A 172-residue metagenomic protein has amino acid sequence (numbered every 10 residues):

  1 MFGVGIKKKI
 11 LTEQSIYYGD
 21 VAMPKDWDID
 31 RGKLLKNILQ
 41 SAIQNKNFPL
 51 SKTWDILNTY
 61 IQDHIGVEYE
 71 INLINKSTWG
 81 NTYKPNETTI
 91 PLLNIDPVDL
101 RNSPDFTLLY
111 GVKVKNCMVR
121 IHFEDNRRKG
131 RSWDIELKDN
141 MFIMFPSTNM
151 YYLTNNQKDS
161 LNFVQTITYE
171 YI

Functional and structural regions predicted by a protein language model:
M1-I74, T78-W79, T89: Non-heme Fe(II)/2-oxoglutarate
I6-K8, I16-D20, L109, D134 (+2 more regions): Conserved hydrophobic/aromatic beta-strand scaffold that supports enzyme active sites
A22, Y83, G111, T168-E170: Structured loops at beta-to-helix junctions and adjacent beta-edge loops in soluble globular domains
M23, I29-K33, D99, R128 (+1 more regions): Low-complexity, compositionally biased segments
I74, W79-N149, T154, L161: Catalytic core of non-heme Fe(II) oxygenases with the double-stranded beta-helix
T107-L109, D159-I172: A short hydrophobic beta-strand segment most commonly corresponding to one strand of the jelly-roll/cupin
